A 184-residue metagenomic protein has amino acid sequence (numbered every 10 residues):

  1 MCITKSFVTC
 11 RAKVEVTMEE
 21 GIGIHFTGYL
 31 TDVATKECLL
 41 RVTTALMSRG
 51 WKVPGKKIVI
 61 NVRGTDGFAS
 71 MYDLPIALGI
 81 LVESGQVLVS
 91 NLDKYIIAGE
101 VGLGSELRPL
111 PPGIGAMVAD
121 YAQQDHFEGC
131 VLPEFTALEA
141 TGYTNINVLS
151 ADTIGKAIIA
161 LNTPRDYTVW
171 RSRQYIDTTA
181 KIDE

Functional and structural regions predicted by a protein language model:
M1-E184: Peripheral, non-AAA+ core regions of ATP-driven protein-machinery
